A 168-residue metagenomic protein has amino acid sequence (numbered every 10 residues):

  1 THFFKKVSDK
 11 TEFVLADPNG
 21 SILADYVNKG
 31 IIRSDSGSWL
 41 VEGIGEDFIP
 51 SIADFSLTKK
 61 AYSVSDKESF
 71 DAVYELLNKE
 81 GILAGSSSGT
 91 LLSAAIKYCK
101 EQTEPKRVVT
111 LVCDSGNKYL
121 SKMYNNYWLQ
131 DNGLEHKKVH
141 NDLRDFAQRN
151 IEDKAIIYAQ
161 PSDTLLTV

Functional and structural regions predicted by a protein language model:
T1, L23, S87-A95: Short glycine/serine/threonine-rich phosphate/pyrophosphate-binding segments that cradle anionic phosphate groups
K5-A84, E101, M123-I151, A155: Active-site/ligand-binding loops adjacent to catalytic centers
S21, K118, L166: Glycine-centered loop/turn positions within well-structured domains that cap or flank conserved ligand/cofactor-binding
S69, S115-N117, T164: Short, glycine-/Ser/Thr-/acidic-enriched flexible segments
A95-E101: C-terminal hydrophobic helical "lid"/dimerization subdomain of Rossmann-like NAD(P)H-dependent oxidoreductases
P105-R107: Nucleotide donor/acceptor-binding cores
T110-Y119, N125-N126: A short, charged, Gly/Pro-tolerant segment at domain boundaries
I157-V168: The conserved cystathionine-beta-synthase
